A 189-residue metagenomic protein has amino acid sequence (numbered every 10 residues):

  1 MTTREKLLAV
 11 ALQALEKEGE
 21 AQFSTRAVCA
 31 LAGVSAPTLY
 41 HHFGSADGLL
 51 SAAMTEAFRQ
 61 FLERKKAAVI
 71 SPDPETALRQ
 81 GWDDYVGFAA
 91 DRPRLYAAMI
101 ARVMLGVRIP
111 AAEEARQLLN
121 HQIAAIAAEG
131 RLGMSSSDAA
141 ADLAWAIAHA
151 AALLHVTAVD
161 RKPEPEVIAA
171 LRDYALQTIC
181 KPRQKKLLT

Functional and structural regions predicted by a protein language model:
T3-A11, V28, A53-A57, F61 (+2 more regions): Generic hydrophobic, amphipathic alpha-helix propensity
K6, V10, A14-G48, A52: Helix-turn-helix
L15, L49-A57, M99, R108 (+1 more regions): Alpha-helical DNA-contacting segments of helix-turn-helix folds
A53, A57, F61, K65 (+3 more regions): Hydrophobic recognition helices of helix-based DNA-binding modules
K66-R94, A144: Hydrophobic alpha-helical connector segments
V86-G106, L153-R161: Amphipathic alpha-helical segments used for helix-helix packing
F88, L105-R131, D138-L143, E166-C180: Amphipathic alpha-helical packing segments from all-alpha helical-bundle domains
A125, W145-K162, Q177-L187: Amphipathic C-terminal alpha-helical segment
